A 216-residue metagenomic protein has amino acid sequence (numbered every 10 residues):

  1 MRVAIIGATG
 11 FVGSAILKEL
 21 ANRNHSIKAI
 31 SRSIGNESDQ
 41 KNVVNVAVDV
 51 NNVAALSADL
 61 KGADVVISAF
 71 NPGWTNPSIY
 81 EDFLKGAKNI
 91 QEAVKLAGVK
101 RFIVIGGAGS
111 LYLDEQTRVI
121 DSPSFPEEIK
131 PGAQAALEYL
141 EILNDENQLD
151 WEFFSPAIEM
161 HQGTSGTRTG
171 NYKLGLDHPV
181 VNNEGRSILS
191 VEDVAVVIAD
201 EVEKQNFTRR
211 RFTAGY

Functional and structural regions predicted by a protein language model:
V3-R23: N-terminal Rossmann NAD(P)H-binding glycine-rich loop of SDR-like oxidoreductase domains
S26-K28, K88-P131, D145, E152: Conserved Rossmann-fold NAD(P)-dependent oxidoreductase catalytic core, especially the SDR/UDP-sugar
G35-L96, E203-N206: NAD(P)H-binding glycine-rich loop region in Rossmannoid oxidoreductase-like domains and their noncatalytic homologs
T75, G109-D114, E159-G163: Conserved catalytic-site region of short-chain dehydrogenase/reductase
A135, G185-A199, R210: Substrate-positioning beta->alpha
E141-Q162: Conserved beta-loop-beta element that borders a ligand/cofactor-binding pocket
E146-N147, H161-G170, E201-R210: Glycine/proline-rich active-site loop of Rossmann-fold NAD(P)-dependent oxidoreductases
Y172-L189: A conserved pocket-lining segment of Rossmann-fold NAD(P)-dependent short-chain dehydrogenase/reductase
